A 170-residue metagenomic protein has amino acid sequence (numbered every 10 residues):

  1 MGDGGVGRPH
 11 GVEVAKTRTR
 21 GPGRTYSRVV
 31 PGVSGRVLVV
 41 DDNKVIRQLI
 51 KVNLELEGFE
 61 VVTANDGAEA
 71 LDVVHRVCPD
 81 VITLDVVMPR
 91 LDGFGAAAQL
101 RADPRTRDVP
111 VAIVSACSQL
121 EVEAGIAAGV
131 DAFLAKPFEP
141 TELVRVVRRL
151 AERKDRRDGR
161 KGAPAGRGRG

Functional and structural regions predicted by a protein language model:
Q48-L56: Charged docking surfaces used in two-component/phosphorelay signaling
G58-N65, V73: Short hydrophobic/Thr-rich beta-strand motif most characteristic of the beta2 strand and flanking loop of CheY-like
V77-T83: Active-site beta3 strand of CheY-like receiver
D85, S115: Active-site residues of response regulator receiver
M88: Receiver (REC) domain active-site loop signature in two-component systems and cognate sites in sensor histidine kinases
F138-R148: C-terminal output helix
R148-R169: The C-terminal output helix
